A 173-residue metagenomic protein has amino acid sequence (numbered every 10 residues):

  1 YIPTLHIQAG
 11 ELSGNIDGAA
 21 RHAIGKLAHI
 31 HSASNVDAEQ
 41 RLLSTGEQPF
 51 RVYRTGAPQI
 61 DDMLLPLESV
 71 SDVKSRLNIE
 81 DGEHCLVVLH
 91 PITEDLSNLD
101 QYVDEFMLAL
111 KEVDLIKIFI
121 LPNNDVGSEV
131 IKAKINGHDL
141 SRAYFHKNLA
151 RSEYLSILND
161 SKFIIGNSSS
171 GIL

Functional and structural regions predicted by a protein language model:
Y1: An aromatic- and histidine-rich active-site surface loop
T4-G18: A short, histidine- and acid-enriched strand-loop-helix "catalytic/donor-clamping" loop that lines the nucleotide-sugar
I7, H31, R151-L173: A donor-sugar binding/catalytic signature common to diverse glycosyltransferases and related nucleotide-sugar
A9-L12, V36, P122-N123: Short, ordered loop/turn segments at secondary-structure junctions
A9-S13, A57-Q59, A150: Short, acidic/turn-prone active-site loops that include or flank metal/cofactor- and phosphate-binding residues
G14-H29: A conserved, positively charged/aromatic
L27-N98: A nucleotide-sugar donor-handling region in carbohydrate enzymes
V70-K162: Donor-nucleotide binding loops and adjacent catalytic segments primarily of GT-B fold Leloir glycosyltransferases
